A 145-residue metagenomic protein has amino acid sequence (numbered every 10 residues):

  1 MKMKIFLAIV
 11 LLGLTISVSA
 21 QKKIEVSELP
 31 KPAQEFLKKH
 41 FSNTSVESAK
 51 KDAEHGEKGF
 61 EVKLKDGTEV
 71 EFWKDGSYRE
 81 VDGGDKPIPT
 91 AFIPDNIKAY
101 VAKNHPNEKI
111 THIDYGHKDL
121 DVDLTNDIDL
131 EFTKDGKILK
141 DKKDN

Functional and structural regions predicted by a protein language model:
M1-I24, L37: Bacterial Sec-dependent N-terminal signal peptides
Q21-N145: Interaction-mediating elements
